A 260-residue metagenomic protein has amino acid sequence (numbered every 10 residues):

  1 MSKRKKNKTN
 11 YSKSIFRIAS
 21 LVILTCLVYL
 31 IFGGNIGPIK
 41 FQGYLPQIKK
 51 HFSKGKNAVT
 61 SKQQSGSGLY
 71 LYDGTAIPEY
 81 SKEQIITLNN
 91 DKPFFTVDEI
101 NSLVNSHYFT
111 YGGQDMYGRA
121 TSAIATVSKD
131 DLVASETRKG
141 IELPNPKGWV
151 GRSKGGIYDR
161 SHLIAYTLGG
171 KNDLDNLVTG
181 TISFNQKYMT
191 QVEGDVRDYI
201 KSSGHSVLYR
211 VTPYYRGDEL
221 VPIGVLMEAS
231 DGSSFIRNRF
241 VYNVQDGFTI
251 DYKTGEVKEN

Functional and structural regions predicted by a protein language model:
M1-S14: N-terminal Lys/Arg-rich, disordered targeting/topogenic segments
R17-G33: Hydrophobic membrane-insertion alpha-helices, especially the h-region of bacterial N-terminal signal peptides
L21-L24, Y44, K62-Q64, Y72 (+6 more regions): Alpha-helical protein-protein interaction elements
I36-I100, H107: N-terminal, intrinsically disordered, polar/charged segments of Gram-positive cell-envelope systems that serve as
V97-D98, S102-N260: Domain-level detector of nuclease and nuclease-like folds in predominantly extracellular/periplasmic contexts
